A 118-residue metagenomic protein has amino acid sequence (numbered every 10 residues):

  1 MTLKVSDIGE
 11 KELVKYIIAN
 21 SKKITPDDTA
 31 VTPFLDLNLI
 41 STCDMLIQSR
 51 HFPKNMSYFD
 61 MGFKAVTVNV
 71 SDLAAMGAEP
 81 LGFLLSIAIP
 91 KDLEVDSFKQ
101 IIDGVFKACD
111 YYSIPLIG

Functional and structural regions predicted by a protein language model:
M1-S57, M76, L85, K107-C109 (+1 more regions): Extreme N-terminal cap/leader segments of soluble proteins
K22-K23, P53-V68, D92-D103: Glycine-rich anion/phosphate-binding loops
A30-T32, T67-S71: Short amphipathic alpha-helices and their capping/turn segments at secondary-structure boundaries
V70-G118: A glycine-rich phosphate/pyrophosphate-binding beta-strand-loop-alpha-helix module
